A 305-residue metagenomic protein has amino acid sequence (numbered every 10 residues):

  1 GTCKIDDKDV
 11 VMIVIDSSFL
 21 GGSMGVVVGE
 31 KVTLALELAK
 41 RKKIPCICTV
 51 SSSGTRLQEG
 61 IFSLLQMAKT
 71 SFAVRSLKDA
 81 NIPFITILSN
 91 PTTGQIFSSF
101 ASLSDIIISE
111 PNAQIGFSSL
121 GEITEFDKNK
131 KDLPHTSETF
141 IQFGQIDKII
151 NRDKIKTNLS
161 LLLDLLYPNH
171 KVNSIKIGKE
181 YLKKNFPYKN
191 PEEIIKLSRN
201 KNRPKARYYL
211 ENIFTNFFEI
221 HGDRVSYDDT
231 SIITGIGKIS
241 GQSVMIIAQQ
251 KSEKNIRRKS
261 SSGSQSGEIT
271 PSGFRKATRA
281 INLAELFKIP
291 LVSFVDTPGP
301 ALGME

Functional and structural regions predicted by a protein language model:
G1-K4, K156-V244, A248-E253, Q265-S266: Intrinsically disordered, low-complexity segments enriched in small/flexible residues
K4-K78, I85, G235, Q242-E305: Cleft-lining beta-strand/loop regions that shape enzyme active-site pockets
D6, L20-G21, G25, Q58 (+12 more regions): Generic, ordered loop/turn and secondary-structure boundary motif
M24, F62, D132, D147 (+4 more regions): Catalytic cores of large soluble enzymes that bind and process phosphate-bearing ligands
V27, L65, Q95, S102 (+4 more regions): Charged, alpha-helix-enriched surfaces in structured cytosolic catalytic cores of large nucleotide-utilizing machines
E30, P91-T92, K131-D132, D228 (+1 more regions): Residue-level recognition of alpha-helix initiation/capping sites
L36, K40, V74, K78 (+10 more regions): Structural signal for hydrophobic packing residues in well-ordered secondary-structure cores of soluble enzyme domains
S53-V172, K288-L291, V295-E305: Conserved catalytic cores of soluble enzyme domains, especially glycine-rich substrate-binding beta-alpha loops
